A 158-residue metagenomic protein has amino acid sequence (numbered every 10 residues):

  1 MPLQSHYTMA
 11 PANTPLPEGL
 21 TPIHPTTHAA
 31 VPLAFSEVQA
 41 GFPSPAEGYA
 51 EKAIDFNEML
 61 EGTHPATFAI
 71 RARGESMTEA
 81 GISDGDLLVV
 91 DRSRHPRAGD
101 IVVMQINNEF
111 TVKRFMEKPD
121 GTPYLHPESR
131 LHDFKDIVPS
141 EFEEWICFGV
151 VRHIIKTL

Functional and structural regions predicted by a protein language model:
M1-T78, E109-F110, E144-W145, H153-L158: Short, positionally conserved secondary-structure boundary motifs
E75, S93, F115-K118, I154: Residue-level recognition of beta-strand microenvironments
T78, A98-P123: Short, compositionally biased
E79-S83: A short glycine-leucine-enriched loop at secondary-structure breakpoints that most characteristically corresponds
G85-D86, D100: Structural motif
V89-V90, V103: Hydrophobic beta-strand signal
V90-R97: Short acidic low-complexity segments
E117-L158: Glycine- and charge-enriched low-complexity intrinsically disordered segments
